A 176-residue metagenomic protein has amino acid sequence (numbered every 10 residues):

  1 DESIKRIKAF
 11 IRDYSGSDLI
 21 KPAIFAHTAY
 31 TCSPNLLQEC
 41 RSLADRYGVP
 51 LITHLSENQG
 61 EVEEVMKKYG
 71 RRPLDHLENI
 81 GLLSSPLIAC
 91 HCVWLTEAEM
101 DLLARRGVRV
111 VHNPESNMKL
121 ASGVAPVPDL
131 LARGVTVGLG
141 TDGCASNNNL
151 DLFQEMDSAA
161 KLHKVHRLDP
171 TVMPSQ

Functional and structural regions predicted by a protein language model:
D1-V93: Metal-coordinating catalytic core of metallo-dependent amide/deamination hydrolases
I24, H54, A89, L103 (+3 more regions): Divalent metal-coordination and catalytic microenvironments
P34-L37, M100, G123-V124, N149-L150: Conserved strand-to-helix beginnings and helix N-cap segments that scaffold or border functional pockets
Q38, D75, M100-D101, P128: Alpha-helical segments flanking ligand/cofactor-binding loops in enzyme cores
R41-P50, L82-S85, L102-V111, A132-V137 (+1 more regions): Glycine-enriched alpha-helix->loop->beta-strand junction motifs that scaffold or abut catalytic
N79-P86, P128-Q176: His/Asp/Glu-enriched, well-ordered alpha-helical/loop segment that forms or immediately abuts the divalent-metal
K119-A121: Helical hairpin unit composed of two closely spaced alpha helices linked by a short loop
